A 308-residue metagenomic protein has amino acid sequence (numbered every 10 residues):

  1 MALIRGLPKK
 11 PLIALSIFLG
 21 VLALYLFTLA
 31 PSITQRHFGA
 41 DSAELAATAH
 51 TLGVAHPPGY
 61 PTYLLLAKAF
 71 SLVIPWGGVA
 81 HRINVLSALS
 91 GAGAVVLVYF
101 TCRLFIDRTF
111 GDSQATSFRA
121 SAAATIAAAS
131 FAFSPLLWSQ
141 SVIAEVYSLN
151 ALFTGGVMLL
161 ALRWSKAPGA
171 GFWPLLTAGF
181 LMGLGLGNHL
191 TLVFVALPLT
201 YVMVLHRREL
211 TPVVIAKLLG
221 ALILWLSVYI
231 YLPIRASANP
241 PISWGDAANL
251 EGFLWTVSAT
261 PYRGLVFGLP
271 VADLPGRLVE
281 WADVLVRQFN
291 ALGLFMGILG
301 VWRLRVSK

Functional and structural regions predicted by a protein language model:
I4, S165-K166, F194-I223: Perimembrane helix-loop-helix junctions
P8-F38, A47, F131-F133, H189 (+1 more regions): Transmembrane signal-anchor helices characteristic of membrane glycosylation enzymes that use polyprenol
A14-I17, V98-F133, G169-A170: Transmembrane-helix signature of polytopic, membrane-embedded enzymes that assemble or transfer cell-envelope glycans
L26-F27, L64, W76-N84, T109 (+4 more regions): Aromatic- and kink-enriched transmembrane "portal" helix at the membrane-lumen/periplasm boundary that abuts
T48-T51, A127-A129, W173-N188, T200-M203: Membrane-interface alpha helices of multi-pass inner-membrane proteins
V85-S113, G155-L160: Transmembrane-helix motifs of polytopic, lipid-linked glycan transferases
I106, F110-F118, S141, V157-L175 (+2 more regions): Membrane-interface transmembrane helices that cradle and orient dolichyl/undecaprenyl
R287-K308: Hydrophobic, aromatic-rich transmembrane alpha-helices and their immediate juxtamembrane boundary segments
